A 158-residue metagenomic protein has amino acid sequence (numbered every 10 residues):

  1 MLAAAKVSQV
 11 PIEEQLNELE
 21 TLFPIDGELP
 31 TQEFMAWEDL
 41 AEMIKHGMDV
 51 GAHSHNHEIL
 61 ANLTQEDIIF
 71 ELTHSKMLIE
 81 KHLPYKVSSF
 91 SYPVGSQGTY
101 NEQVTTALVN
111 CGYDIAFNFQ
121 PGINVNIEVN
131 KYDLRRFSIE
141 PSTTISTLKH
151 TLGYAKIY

Functional and structural regions predicted by a protein language model:
M1-H46: Extended, charge-rich helix/loop segments that form flexible, surface "patches" used to engage negatively charged
P11-I12, G47-V50, K76-L78: Short hydrophobic/aromatic-rich motifs at helix boundaries and adjacent loops
M35-A52, K81, N124-E128: Acidic (Asp/Glu)-rich catalytic clusters
L40-E42, H46, I59-L63, D67: C-terminal extensions
H53, H57: Histidine-centered divalent metal-coordination motifs
N62-Y158: C-terminal active-site subregion of NodB/CE4 polysaccharide deacetylases
